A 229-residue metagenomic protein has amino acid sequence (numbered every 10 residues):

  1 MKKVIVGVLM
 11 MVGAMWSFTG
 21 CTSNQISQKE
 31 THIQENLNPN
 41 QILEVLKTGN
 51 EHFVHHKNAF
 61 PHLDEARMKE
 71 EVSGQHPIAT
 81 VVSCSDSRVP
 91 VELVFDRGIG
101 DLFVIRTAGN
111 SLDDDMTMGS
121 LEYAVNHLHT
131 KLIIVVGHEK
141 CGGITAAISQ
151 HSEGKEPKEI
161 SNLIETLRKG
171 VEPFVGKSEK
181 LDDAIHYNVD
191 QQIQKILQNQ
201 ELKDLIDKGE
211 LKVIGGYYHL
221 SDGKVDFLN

Functional and structural regions predicted by a protein language model:
M1-V4: Positively charged n-region of N-terminal signal peptides that target proteins for export
F18-G20: C-terminal motif of bacterial Sec signal peptides marking the signal peptidase cleavage site
T22-H76, I99, N110-L128, G142-N229: Divalent-metal-activated hydrolytic enzyme cores
T80-V82, F103: Conserved beta-strand elements of the Class I
S83-V89, A108-S111, H138-E139: Short glycine-enriched loops at secondary-structure junctions
R88-I105: Catalytic core of membrane glycerolipid acyltransferases/transacylases, capturing the structured, soluble-facing
V135: Conserved functional hotspot residues or short segments at active or partner-binding sites across diverse domains
